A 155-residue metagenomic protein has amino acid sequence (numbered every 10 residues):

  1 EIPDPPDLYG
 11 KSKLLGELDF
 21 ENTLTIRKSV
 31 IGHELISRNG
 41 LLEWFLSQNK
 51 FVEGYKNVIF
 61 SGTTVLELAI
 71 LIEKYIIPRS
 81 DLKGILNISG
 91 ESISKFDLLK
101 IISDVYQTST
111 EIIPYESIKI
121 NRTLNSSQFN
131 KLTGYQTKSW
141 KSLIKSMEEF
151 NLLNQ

Functional and structural regions predicted by a protein language model:
E1-D7: Active-site "gating" loop of Rossmann-like NAD(P)-dependent oxidoreductase/epimerase domains
P6, L18-F60, L66-E67: NAD(P)-dependent short-chain dehydrogenase/reductase
D7, F60-T63, G90-I93, L124 (+1 more regions): Residue-level signal for the nucleotide or nucleotide-sugar donor/cofactor binding architecture
L8, S12: Active-site helix of classical SDR
G54-I59, G84-I93, L132: Glycine-rich Rossmann NAD(P)(H)-binding loop
L66-K74, K141, K145: Amphipathic alpha-helical segments that line or abut small-molecule/effector binding pockets and mediate allosteric
L71-K74, P78-S126: Mid/C-terminal beta-alpha module of Rossmann-like enzyme folds, strongest in SDR-family dehydrogenases/epimerases
S94-K100, P114-Q155: Conserved C-terminal active-site "lid" loop/helix of NAD(P)H-dependent oxidoreductases that clamps the redox cofactor
